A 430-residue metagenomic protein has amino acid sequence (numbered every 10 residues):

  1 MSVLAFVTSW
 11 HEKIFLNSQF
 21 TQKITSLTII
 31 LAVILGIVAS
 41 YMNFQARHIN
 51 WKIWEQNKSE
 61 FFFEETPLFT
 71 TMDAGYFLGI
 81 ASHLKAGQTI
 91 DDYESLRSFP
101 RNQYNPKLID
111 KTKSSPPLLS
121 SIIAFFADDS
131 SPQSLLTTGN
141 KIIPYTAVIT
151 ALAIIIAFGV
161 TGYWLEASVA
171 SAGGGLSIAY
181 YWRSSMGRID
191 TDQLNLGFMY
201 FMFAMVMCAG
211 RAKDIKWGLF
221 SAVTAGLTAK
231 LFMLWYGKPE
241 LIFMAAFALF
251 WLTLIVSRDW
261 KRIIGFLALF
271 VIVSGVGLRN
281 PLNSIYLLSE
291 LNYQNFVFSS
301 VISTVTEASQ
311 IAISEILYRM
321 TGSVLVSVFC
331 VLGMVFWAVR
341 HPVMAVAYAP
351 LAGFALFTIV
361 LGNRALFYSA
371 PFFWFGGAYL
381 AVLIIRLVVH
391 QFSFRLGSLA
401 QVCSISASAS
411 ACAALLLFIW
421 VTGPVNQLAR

Functional and structural regions predicted by a protein language model:
M1-F61, G159, S168, D259-F270 (+1 more regions): Start-transfer (signal-anchor) and selected internal transmembrane alpha helices of multi-pass inner/ER membrane
Q45-E60, T66-I80, Q88-R101, D110-I122 (+1 more regions): Extracytoplasmic catalytic/substrate-binding loops of multi-pass membrane glycan-assembly enzymes
R97-S98, I142-V160, E166-K213, W217-L254 (+1 more regions): Membrane-embedded helix bundles of polyisoprenyl
Y104-A124, D129-A153, S185-I189: Loop-to-helix entry region of an early transmembrane alpha helix in multi-pass inner-membrane enzymes
N195, L219-A338, G423: Transmembrane catalytic cores of multi-pass membrane glycosyltransferases and polysaccharide-assembly enzymes
L267-F270, V328-L332, A338-V360, G376: Transmembrane alpha-helix segments characteristic of polytopic inner-membrane glycan-assembly/cell-envelope
L361-V402: Hydrophobic/aromatic-rich transmembrane helices and adjacent perimembrane loops
F394-R430: Membrane-proximal, lumen/periplasm-facing interface regions of secretory-pathway glyco- and lipid-modifying enzymes
